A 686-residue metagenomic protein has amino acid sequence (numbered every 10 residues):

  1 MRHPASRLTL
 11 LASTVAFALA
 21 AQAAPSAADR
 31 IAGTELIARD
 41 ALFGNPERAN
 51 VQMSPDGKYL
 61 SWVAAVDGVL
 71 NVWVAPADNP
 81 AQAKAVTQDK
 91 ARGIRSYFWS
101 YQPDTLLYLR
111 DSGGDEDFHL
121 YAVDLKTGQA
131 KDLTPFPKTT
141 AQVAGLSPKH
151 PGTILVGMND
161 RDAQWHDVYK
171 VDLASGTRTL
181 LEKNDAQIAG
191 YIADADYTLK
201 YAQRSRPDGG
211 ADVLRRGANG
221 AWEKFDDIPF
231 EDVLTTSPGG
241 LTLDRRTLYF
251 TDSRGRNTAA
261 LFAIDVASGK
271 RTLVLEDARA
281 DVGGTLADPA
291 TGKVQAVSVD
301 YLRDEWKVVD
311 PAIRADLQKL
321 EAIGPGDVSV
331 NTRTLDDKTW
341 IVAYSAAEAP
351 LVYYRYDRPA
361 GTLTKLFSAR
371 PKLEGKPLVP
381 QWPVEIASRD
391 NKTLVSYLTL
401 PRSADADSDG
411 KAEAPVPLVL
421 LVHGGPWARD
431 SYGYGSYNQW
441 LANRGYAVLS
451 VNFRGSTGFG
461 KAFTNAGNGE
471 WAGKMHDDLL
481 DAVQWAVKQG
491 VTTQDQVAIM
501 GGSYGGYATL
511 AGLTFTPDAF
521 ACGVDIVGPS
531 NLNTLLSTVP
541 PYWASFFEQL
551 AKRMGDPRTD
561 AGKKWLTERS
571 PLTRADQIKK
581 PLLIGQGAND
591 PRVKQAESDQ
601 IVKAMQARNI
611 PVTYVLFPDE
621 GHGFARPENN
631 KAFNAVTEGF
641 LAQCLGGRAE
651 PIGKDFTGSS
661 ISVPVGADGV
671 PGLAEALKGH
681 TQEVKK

Functional and structural regions predicted by a protein language model:
R2-Q22: Gram-negative bacterial Sec-dependent N-terminal signal peptides
L19-A32: Bacterial Sec-dependent signal peptides at the C-terminal "C-region" and cleavage site
R30-D67, N71-V72: Mature N-terminal segment immediately following signal peptide/propeptide cleavage in secreted/periplasmic
A41, Q82-V86, D132, L180 (+9 more regions): Conserved beta-strand positions that form and line the central face of beta-propeller blades
N45-A49, D67-V72, D89-R95, S100-V395 (+3 more regions): Peripheral, non-catalytic segments that deliver or gate enzyme domains
W62-Q88: Beta-propeller domains
K372-A498, G502-S503, A508, S530 (+1 more regions): Cap/lid segment of the alpha/beta-hydrolase catalytic domain
F453-K686: Active-site-proximal cap/loop segments of hydrolase catalytic domains
